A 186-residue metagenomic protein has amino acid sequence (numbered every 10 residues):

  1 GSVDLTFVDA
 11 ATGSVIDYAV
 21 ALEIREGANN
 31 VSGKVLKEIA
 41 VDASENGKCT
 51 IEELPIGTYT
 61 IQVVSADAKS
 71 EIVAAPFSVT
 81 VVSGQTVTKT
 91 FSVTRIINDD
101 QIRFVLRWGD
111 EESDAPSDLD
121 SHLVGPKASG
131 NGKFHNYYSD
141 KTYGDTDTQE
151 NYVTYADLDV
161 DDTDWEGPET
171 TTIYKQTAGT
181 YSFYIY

Functional and structural regions predicted by a protein language model:
G1-A10, I102-L106: A short, amphipathic beta-strand motif
L5, A43-E52, F91, F183: Glycine-centered loop-to-beta-strand initiation motif
A10-K37, P116-G125: Short, ordered, surface-exposed loop/turn motifs in non-cytosolic proteins
V15, N29-A40, S70-P76, A128-S139: Surface-exposed loop/edge segments in extracytoplasmic proteins
N46-T60, T172-G179: Short Pro-Gly-centered beta-turn/loop motif in secreted/extracellular proteins
P55-A68, Y181-I185: A short, solvent-exposed beta-strand micro-motif common in secreted/extracellular proteins
S65-T90: Structured interaction patches on ligand/partner-binding surfaces of diverse proteins
Q85-Y186: Intrinsic-disorder/low-complexity signal
